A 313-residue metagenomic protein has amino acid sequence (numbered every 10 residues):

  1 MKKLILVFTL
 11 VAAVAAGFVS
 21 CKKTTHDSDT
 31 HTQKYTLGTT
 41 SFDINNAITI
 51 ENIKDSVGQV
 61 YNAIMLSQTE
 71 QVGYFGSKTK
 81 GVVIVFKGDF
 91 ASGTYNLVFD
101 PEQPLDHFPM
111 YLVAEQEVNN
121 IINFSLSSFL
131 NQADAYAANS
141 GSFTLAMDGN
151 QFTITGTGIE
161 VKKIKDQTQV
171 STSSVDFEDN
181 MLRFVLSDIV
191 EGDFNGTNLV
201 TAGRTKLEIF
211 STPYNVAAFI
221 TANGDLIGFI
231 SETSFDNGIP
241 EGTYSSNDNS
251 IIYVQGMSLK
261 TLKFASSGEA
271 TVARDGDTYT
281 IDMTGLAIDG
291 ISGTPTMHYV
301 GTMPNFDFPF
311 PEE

Functional and structural regions predicted by a protein language model:
K3, V11-N46, M181-D188, G192-F194 (+1 more regions): Bacterial Sec-dependent N-terminal signal peptides
Y35, G156-L199, T284-E313: Edge beta-strand at a domain terminus
I48, G88-F90, G149, G158-E160 (+3 more regions): A mature extracytoplasmic/lumenal domain signature
N52-A146, E191, N195-R274: Surface-exposed helix/loop patches within compact recognition domains
M65-Q71, G156-I159, A218-I220, D282-I288: Short beta-strand segments that buttress and anchor functional surface loops
A138, M147, F152-T157, G301: Short beta-strand and beta-hairpin "edge-sheet" elements
F143-L145, G156, A270-V272, Y279 (+2 more regions): Fold-core signature of tandem repeat domains
N150-F152, N180, Y214-N215, D277-Y279: Beta-strand-connecting loop/turn residues
